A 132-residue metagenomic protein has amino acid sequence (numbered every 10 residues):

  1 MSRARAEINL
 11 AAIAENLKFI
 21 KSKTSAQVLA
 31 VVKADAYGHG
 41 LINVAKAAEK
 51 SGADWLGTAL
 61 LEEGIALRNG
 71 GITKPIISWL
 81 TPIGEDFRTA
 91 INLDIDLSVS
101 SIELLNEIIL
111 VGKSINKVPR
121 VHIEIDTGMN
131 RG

Functional and structural regions predicted by a protein language model:
A4-E7, A12, A26-G132: Active-site-proximal beta-alpha core segment in soluble small-molecule metabolic enzymes
I13-N16, I20: Alpha-helical packing segments of well-folded alpha/beta enzyme cores
K23: Conserved PLP-enzyme active-site core in the AAT-like
